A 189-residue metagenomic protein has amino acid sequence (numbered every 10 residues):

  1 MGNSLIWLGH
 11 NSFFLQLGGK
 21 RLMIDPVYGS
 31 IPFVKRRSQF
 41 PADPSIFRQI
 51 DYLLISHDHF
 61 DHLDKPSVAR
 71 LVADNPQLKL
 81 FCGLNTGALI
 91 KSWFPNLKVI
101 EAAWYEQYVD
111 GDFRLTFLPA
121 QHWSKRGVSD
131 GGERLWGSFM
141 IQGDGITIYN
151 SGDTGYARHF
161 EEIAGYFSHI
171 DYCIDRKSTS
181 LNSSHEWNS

Functional and structural regions predicted by a protein language model:
M1-G2, C82-I146: Metallo-beta-lactamase
M1-G2, L8, S12-D58, K65-A73 (+2 more regions): Pre-active-site segment of Zn-dependent metallo-hydrolases
S4-W7, L22-D25, R114-A120, T147-D153: Active-site-proximal beta-strand elements of phosphoester/diester hydrolases
M23-I24, Q49-H59, K79-G83, E101 (+2 more regions): Active-site neighborhood of phospho(di)ester-bond hydrolases with catalytic His/Asp-centered motifs
I31, H59-L63, G87-L89, E106-V109 (+3 more regions): Active-site environment of divalent metal-dependent phosphoester hydrolases
P66, S124-S180: Active-site-proximal loop/helix segments of hydrolase catalytic cores
L181-S189: Single conserved hydrophobic/aromatic residue that forms the stacking wall/gate of nucleotide- or nucleobase-binding
